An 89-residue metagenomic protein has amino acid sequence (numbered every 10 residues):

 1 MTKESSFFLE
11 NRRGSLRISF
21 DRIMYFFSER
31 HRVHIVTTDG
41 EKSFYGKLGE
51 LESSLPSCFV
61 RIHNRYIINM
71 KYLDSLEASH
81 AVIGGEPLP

Functional and structural regions predicted by a protein language model:
M1-I83, P87: Conserved binding/recognition cores within well-folded domains
